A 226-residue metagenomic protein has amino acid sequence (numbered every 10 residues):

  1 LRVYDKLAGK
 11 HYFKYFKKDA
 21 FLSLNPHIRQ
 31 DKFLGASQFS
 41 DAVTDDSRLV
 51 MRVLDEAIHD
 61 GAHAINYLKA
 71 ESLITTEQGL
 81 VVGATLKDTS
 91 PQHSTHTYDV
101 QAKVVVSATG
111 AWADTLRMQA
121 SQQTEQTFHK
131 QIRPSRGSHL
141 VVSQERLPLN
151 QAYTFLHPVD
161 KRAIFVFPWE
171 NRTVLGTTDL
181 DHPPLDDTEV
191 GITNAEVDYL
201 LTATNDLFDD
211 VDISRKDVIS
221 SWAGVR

Functional and structural regions predicted by a protein language model:
L1-L24: Dinucleotide-binding Rossmann-like beta1-alpha1 core, especially the glycine-rich loop that anchors the ADP
L22-D60, G83-T85, Q92, D99-V100 (+1 more regions): Helix-loop-beta segment of a Rossmann-like dinucleotide-binding subdomain
N66-V82: A conserved short coil-to-beta-strand element within the FAD-binding core of flavoproteins
L68, D88, T202-D206: Flavin (primarily FAD) cofactor-binding/catalytic cores of flavoenzymes
L80-T85, N150-Q151: Short, hydrophobic/aromatic-rich segments at coil-to-beta transitions
L86-S94, Q144, H157-P158: Short acidic, glycine-rich loop/turn motifs
D99, K103, S107-S121, Q126-R226: Active-site substrate-recognition segment that forms the wall of the catalytic cavity or substrate channel
